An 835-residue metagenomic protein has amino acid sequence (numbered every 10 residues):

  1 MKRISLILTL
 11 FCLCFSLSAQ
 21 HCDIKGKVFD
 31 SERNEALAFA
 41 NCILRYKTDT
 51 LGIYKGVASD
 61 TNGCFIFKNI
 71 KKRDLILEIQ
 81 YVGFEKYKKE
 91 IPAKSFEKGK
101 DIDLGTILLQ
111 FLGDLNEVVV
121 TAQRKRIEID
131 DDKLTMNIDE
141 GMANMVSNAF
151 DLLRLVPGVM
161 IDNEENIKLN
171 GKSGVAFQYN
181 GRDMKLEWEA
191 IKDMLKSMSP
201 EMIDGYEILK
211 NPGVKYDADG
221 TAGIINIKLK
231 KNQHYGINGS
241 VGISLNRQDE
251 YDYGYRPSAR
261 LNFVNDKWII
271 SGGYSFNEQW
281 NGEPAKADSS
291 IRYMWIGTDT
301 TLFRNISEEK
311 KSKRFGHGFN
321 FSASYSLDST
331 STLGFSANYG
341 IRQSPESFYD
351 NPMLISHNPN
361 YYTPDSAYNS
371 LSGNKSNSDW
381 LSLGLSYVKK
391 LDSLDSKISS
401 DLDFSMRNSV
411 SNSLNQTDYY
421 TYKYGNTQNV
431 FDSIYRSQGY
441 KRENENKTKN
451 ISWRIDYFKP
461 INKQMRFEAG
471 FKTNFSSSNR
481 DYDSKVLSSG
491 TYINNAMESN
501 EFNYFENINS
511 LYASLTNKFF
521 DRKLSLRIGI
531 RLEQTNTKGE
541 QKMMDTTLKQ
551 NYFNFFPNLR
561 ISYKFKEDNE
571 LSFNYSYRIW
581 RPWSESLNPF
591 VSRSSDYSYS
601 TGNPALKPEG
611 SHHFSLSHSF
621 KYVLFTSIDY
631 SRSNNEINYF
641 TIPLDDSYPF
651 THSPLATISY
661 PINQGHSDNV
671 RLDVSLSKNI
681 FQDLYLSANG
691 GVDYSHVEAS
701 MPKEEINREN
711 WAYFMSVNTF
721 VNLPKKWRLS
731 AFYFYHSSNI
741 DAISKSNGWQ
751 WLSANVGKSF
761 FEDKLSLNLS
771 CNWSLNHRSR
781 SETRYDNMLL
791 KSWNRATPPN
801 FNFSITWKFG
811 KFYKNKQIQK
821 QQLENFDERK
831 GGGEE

Functional and structural regions predicted by a protein language model:
F29, N41-R45, E78-V82, G99-M142 (+4 more regions): Short, acidic, small-residue-rich periplasmic hinge/interaction motif at the N-terminus of Gram-negative outer-membrane
T48-C64: Short, acidic Ser/Thr/Gly-rich low-complexity loop/linker segments typical of extracellular and cell-surface proteins
D101, G105-I107, A149-L152, I191-M194 (+3 more regions): N-terminal periplasmic accessory domains that precede and gate Gram-negative outer-membrane beta-barrel machines
A149, L155, R182-K210: Short acidic/polar hinge/loop motifs at secondary-structure boundaries that mediate gating or recognition
F150-E187: Extracytoplasmic beta-strand/coil segments of soluble accessory domains associated with Gram-negative outer-membrane
K228-L245, P284, D288-S289, N305 (+12 more regions): Surface-exposed extracellular loop regions of Gram-negative outer-membrane beta-barrel proteins
K441, N450-R454, I493-F502, K607 (+3 more regions): Outer membrane beta-barrel strand-and-loop segments of large Gram-negative receptors, especially TonB-dependent
N500-F505, I579-N634, T657-V670, S792 (+1 more regions): Outer-membrane beta-barrel signature, preferentially recognizing the C-terminal barrel domain of Gram-negative
